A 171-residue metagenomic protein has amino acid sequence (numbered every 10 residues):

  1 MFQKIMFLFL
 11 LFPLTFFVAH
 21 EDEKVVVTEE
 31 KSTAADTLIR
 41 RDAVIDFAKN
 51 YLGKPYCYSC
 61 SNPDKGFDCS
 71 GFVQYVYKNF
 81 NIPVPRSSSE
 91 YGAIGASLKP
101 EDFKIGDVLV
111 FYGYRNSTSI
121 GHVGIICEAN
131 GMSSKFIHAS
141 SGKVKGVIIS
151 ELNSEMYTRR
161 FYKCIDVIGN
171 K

Functional and structural regions predicted by a protein language model:
F2, H20-D36, S97-L98, G121-K171: Aromatic- and glycine-rich peptidoglycan recognition patches
F2-F9: Sec-dependent signal peptide recognition, specifically the positively charged N-region followed immediately by
L10-V18: Hydrophobic h-region of N-terminal signal peptides that target proteins for export in Gram-negative bacteria
K31-Y58, N62: N-terminal targeting signals for Sec/Tat export/insertion, comprising classic cleavable signal peptides
D42-N50, G71-K78, K104, R159-Y162: Solvent-exposed, polar/charged alpha-helical surfaces in well-ordered, non-transmembrane soluble domains, broadly
K54-I105: Catalytic cysteine-centered active-site loop
